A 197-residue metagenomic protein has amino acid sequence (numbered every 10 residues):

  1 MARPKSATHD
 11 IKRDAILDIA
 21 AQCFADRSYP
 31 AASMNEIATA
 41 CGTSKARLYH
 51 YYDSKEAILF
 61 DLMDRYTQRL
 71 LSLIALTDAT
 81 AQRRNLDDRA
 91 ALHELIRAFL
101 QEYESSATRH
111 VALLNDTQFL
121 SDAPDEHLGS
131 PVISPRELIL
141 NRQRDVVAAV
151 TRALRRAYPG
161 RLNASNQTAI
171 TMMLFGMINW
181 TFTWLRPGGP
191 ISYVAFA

Functional and structural regions predicted by a protein language model:
P4, I11, A15, I19 (+2 more regions): Helix-turn-helix
D26-P30, S106, G160: Short coil/turn segments at alpha/beta junctions that flank glycine-rich nucleotide-binding fingerprints
D61, A75-T108: Hydrophobic alpha-helical connector segments
D64-L70: Short, basic, alpha-helical segments at the C-terminal edge of helix-turn-helix-like DNA-binding modules
A75, A123-P159, T168-M172: Amphipathic alpha-helical packing segments from all-alpha helical-bundle domains
H93, A164-F175, V194-A197: Short, well-structured alpha-helical segments
Q101-S105, R109, R152, R156 (+1 more regions): Amphipathic C-terminal alpha-helical segment
Y103-S134, T183-W184: Amphipathic alpha-helical segments used for helix-helix packing
